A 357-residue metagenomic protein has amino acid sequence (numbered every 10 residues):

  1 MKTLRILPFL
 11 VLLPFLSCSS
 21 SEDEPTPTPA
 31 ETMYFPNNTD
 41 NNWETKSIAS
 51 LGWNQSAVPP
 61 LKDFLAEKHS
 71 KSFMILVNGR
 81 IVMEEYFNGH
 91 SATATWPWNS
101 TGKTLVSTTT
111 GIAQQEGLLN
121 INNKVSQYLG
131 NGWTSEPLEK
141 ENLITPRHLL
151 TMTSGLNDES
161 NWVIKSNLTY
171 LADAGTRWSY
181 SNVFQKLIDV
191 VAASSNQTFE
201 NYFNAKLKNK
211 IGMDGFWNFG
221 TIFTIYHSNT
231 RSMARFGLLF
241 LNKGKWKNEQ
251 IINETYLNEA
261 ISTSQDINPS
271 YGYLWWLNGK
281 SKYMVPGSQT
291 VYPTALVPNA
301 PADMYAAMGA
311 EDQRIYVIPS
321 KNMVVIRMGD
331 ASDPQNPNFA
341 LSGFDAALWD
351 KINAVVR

Functional and structural regions predicted by a protein language model:
M1-L16: Sec-dependent bacterial lipoprotein signal peptides
L16-S91, W96, Q114-L119, T151 (+3 more regions): N-terminal leader/targeting segments and the immediately adjacent pre-domain N-terminus
F64-M74, E85-L129, N142-I144, L171-W178 (+1 more regions): Short active-site loop at a secondary-structure junction that contains or immediately precedes the catalytic residue(s)
G79, W96-N122, L149, K186-V191 (+2 more regions): Active-site SXXK
M83, K321-D330: Short, well-ordered beta-strand elements
E116-S154, S195-N229: Active-site helix/loop module of the DD-peptidase/beta-lactamase fold, centered on the serine-lysine SxxK catalytic
G212-P319, D333-S342: Penicillin-binding protein/beta-lactamase superfamily catalytic region
I326-R357: C-terminal/domain-terminus segments
